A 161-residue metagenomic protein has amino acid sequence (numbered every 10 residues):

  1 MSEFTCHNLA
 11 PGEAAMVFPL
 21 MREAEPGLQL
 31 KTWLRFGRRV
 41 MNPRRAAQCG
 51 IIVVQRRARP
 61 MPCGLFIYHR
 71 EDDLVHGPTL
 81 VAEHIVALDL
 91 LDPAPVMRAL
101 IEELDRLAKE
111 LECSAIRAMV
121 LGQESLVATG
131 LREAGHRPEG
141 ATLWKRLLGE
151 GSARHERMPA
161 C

Functional and structural regions predicted by a protein language model:
S2-V17: A short beta-loop-alpha structural element at the N-terminal edge of CoA-dependent acyl/N-acetyltransferase catalytic
L28-A47, F66-V75: A conserved beta-strand-loop-helix scaffold within acyl/acetyltransferase catalytic domains
V40-V53, V81, R137-E139: A short helix-loop-beta-strand connector motif used in the catalytic cores of GNAT acetyltransferases and, in some
A47-F66: Conserved beta-hairpin
E83-P93: A short, internal acetyl-CoA/4′-phosphopantetheine-binding micro-motif in the GNAT/acyltransferase core
D92-R106: Conserved acetyl-CoA-binding loop-helix of GNAT-fold acetyltransferases
A108-V120: Conserved GNAT acetyl-CoA-binding A-motif
L121-A141, K145, E150: Conserved active-site alpha-helix within GNAT-family acetyltransferase domains
